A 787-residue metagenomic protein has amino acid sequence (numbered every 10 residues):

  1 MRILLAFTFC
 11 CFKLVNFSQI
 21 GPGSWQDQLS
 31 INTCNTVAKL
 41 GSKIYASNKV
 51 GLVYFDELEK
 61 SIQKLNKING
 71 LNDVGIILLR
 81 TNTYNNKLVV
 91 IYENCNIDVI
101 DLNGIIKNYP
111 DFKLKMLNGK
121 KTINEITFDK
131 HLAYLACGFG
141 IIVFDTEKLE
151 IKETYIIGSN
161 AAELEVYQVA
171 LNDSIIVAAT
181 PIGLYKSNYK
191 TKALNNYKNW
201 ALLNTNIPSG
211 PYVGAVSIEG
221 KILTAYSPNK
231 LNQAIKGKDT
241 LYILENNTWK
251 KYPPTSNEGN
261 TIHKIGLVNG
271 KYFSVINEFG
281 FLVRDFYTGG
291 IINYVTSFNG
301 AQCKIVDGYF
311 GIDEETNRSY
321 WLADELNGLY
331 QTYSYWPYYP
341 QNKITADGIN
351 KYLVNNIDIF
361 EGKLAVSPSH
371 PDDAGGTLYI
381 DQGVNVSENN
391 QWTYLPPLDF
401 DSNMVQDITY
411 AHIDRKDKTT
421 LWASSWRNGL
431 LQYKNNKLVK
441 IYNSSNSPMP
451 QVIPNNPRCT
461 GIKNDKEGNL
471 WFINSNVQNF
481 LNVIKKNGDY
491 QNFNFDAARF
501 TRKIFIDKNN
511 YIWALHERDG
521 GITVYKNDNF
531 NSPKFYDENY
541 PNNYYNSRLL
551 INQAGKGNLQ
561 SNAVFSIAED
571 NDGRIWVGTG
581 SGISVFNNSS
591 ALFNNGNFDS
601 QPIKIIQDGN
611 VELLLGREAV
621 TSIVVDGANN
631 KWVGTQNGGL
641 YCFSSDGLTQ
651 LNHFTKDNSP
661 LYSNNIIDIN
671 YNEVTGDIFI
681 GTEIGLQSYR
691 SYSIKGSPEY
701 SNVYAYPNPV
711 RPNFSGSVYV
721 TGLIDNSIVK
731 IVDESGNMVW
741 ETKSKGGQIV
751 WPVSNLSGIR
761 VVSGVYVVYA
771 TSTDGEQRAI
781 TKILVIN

Functional and structural regions predicted by a protein language model:
M1-G23, N787: Bacterial Sec-dependent N-terminal signal peptides
K13, P698-K730, Q748-P752: Glycine-centered coil/turn sites that cap beta-strands in beta-rich domains
S18-V703, M738: Carboxylate-rich, polar loop motifs that coordinate divalent cations or form catalytic acidic clusters
F55, F643, V732, Y769-T773: A generic structural motif
E683, T721-L723, T771: Residue-level recognition of strand-loop junctions within catalytic nucleotide-signaling folds
I728-V739, Y766: Short, glycine-anchored, charge-dense loop/turn motifs used at functional sites
S744-E776: Short, surface-exposed loop/turn motifs with a glycine/proline- and acidic-biased composition
R778-I783: Edge beta-strands of extracellular beta-sandwich domains
